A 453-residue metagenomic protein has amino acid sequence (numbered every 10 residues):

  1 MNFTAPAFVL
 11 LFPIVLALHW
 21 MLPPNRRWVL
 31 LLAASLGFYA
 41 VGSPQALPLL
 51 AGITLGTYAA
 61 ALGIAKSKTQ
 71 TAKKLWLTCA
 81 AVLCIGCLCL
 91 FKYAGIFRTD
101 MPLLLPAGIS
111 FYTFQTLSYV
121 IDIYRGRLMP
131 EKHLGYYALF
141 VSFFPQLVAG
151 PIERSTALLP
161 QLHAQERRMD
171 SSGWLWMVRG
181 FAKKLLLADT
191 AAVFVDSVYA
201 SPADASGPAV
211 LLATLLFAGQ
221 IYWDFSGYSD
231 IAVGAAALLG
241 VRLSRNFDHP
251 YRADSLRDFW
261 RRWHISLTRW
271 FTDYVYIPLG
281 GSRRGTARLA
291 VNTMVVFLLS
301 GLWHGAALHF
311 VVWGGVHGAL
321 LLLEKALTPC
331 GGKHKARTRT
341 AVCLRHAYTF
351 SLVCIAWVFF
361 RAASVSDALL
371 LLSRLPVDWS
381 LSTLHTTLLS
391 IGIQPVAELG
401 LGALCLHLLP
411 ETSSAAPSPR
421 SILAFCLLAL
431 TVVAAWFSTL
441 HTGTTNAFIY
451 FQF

Functional and structural regions predicted by a protein language model:
M1-G402, L406, P410, S414-Q452: Membrane-embedded transmembrane alpha-helical bundles that form the catalytic cores of multi-pass lipid-modifying
